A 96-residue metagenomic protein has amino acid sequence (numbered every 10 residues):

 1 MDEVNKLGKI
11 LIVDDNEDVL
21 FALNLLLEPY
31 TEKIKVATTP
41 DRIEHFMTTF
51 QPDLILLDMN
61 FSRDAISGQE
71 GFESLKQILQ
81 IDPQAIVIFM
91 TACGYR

Functional and structural regions predicted by a protein language model:
M1-L11, E17, K35, D41: Non-catalytic signal-transmission and effector/linker regions of two-component phosphorelay proteins
K9, K33, Q51-D53, I86: Structural signature of beta-strand start/N-cap positions in the alpha/beta core of ABC transporter nucleotide-binding
D14-D15, D58: Acidic di-acidic motifs
E17-V36: Two-component/phosphorelay signaling modules centered on CheY-like receiver
V36-L54, F61-R63: Acidic, metal-coordinating helix/loop segments flanking the phosphotransfer/catalytic sites of two-component signaling
H45, D64-Q84: Short amphipathic alpha-helix used as the core "switch/output" element in two-component signaling
C93-R96: Negatively charged, flexible loop motifs adjacent to catalytic sites in prokaryotic signal transduction proteins
